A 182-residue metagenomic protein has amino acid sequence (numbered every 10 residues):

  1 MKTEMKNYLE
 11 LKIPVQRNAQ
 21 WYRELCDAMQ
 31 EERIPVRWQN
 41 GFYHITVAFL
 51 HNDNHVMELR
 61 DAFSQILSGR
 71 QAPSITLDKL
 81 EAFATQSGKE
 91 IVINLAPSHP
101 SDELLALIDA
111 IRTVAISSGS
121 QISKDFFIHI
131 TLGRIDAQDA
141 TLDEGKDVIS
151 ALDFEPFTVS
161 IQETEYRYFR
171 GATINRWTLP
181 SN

Functional and structural regions predicted by a protein language model:
M1-N182: Histidine-dependent nucleotide/RNA phosphoesterase domain, centered on the 2H-phosphoesterase fold with its duplicated
